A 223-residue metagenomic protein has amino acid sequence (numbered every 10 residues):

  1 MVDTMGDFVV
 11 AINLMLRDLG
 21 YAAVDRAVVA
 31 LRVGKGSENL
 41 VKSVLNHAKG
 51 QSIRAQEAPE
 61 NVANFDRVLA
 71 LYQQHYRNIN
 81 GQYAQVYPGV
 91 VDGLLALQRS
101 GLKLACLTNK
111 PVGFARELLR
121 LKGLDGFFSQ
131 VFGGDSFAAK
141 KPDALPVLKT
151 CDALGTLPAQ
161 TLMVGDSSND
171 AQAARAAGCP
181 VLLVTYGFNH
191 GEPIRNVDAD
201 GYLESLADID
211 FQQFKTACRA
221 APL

Functional and structural regions predicted by a protein language model:
M1-L31, L45, H190: Active-site neighborhood of HAD-like aspartate-dependent phosphohydrolases
D7, G36-N39, D92, G113-F114 (+2 more regions): Short alpha-helical
F8-V9, S37-V41, F65, L69 (+4 more regions): A general structural signal for well-ordered alpha-helical segments in protein cores
A11-L14, V28, N39-S43, L71 (+5 more regions): Alpha-helical elements of Rossmann-like donor-binding domains used by nucleotide-donor carbohydrate transfer enzymes
A27, Q74, Q98, P111-V112 (+1 more regions): Asp-based, Mg2+/Mn2+-dependent phosphohydrolase catalytic module
V33-N78, P88-V91, A96: A metal-dependent, Asp-based hydrolase signature
Q74-C106, V112, R116, A144: Short, acidic loop-to-helix structural element flanking the phosphoryl-transfer center in phosphate-processing enzymes
